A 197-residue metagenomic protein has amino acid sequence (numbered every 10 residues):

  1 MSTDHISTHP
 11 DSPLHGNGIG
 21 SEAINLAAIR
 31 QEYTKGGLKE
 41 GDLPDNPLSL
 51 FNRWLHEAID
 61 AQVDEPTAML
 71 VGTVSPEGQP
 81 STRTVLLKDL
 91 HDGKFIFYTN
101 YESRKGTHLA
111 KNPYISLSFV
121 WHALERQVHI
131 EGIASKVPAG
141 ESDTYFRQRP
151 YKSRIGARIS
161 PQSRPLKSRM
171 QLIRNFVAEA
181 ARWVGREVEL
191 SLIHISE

Functional and structural regions predicted by a protein language model:
S2-V63: Hydrophobic, proline/glycine-rich low-complexity stretches
Y33-L43, K94, A157-K167: Short histidine-centered catalytic/ligand-binding loop motif
N52-L55, E65-L70, A178-V184: Short Pro/Gly-enriched beta-strand edge/turn motifs at strand-loop
H56-E57, A110-I115, A181: Short, intrinsically disordered, mixed-charge
E65-Y101, L109, I115-V120, H129-I130: Short beta-strand segments
K105-L166: Short, structured beta-strand-loop surface elements
S160-S191: A mid-sequence, solvent-exposed acidic-amphipathic segment
I193-E197: Conserved small/polar residues in nucleotide/adenosyl-binding loops
